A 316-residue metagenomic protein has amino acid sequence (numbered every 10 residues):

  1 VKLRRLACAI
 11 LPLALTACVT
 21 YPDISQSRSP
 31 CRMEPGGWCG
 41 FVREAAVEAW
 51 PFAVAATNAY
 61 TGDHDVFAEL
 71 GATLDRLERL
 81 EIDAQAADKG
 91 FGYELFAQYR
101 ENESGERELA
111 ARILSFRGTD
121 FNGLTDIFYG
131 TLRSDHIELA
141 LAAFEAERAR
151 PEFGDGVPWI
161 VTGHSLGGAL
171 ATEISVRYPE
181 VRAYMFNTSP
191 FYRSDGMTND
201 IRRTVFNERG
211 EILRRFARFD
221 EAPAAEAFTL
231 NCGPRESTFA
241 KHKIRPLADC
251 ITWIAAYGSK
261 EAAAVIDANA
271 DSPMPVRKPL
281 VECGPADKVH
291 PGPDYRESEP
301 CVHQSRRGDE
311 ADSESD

Functional and structural regions predicted by a protein language model:
V1-I10: Bacterial N-terminal signal peptides that target proteins for export
T16-A17: C-terminal motif of bacterial Sec signal peptides marking the signal peptidase cleavage site
T20-S27, R107-A111, A149, G156-P158 (+1 more regions): Serine hydrolase/lipase
S25-W50: Post-signal peptide N-terminal segment of mature Sec-exported envelope proteins
W50-V54, T61: C-terminal regulatory/interaction module of P-loop NTP-utilizing enzymes
T61-T162, P179-R182, S189-P190, S194-T198 (+1 more regions): A conserved cap/lid and substrate-binding interface adjacent to the catalytic center of lipid-processing enzymes
G163-G167, A171: Gly/Ala-rich beta-loop-alpha elbow adjacent to hydrolase catalytic centers
T172-R177: Short glycine-enriched nucleophile-adjacent loop and the immediately C-terminal alpha-helix near the catalytic center
